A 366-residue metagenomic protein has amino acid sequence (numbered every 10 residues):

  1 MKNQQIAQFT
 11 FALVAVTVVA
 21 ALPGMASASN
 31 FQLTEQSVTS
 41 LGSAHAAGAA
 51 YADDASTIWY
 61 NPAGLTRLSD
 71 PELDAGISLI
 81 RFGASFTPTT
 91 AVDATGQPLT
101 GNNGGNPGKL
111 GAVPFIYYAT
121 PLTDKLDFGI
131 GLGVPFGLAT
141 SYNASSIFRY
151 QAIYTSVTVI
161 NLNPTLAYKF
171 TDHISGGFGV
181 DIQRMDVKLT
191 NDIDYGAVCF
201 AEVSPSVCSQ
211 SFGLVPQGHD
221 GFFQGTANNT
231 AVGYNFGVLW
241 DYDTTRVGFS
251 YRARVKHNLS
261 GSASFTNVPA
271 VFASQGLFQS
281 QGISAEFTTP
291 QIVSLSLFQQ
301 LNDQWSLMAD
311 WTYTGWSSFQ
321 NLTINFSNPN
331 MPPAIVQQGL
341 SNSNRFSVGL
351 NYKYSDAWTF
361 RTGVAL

Functional and structural regions predicted by a protein language model:
M1-S27: Gram-negative bacterial Sec-dependent N-terminal signal peptides
S27-A44, G48, T95-T100, L110-L366: Outer-membrane beta-barrel porins/channels
F31-A47, T66-S85: Transmembrane beta-strand segments of Gram-negative outer membrane beta-barrel proteins
H45-D54, F82-K109: Surface-exposed strand-loop-strand hairpins of Gram-negative outer-membrane beta-barrel proteins
G48-D53, I58-P71, Y118-D124, G137: Outer-membrane beta-barrel pore proteins
R67, D74, L79-A84, N106-L110 (+4 more regions): Generic, well-ordered alpha-helical segments
